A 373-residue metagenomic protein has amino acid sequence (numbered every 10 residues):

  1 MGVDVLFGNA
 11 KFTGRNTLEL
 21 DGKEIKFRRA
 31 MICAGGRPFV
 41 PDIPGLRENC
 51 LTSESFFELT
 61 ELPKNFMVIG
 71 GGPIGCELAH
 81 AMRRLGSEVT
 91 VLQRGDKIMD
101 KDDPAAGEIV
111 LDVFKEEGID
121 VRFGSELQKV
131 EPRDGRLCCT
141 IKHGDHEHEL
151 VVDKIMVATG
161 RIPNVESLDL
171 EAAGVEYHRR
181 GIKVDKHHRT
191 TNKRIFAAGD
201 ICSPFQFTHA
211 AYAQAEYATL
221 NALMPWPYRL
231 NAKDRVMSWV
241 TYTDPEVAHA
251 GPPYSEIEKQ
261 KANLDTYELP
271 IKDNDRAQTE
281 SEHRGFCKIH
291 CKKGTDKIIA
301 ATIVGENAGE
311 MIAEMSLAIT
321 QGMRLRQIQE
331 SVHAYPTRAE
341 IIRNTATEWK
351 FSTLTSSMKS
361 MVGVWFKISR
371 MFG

Functional and structural regions predicted by a protein language model:
M1-R29, V121, Q128-C139: Feature captures the FAD/FMN-dependent oxidoreductase FAD-binding
F7, D185-K186, K292-K293: Short, acidic, Ser/Thr-enriched surface-loop or helix-capping motifs
F7-N9, G14, A34, T52-E54 (+4 more regions): Short loop/edge segments at beta-strand edges and connector loops that shape dinucleotide/nucleotide cofactor-binding
A10, E24-G35, V68-I69, V89 (+4 more regions): Short hydrophobic core segments
A34-R94, E117, E171-T191: Glycine-rich dinucleotide-binding loop and its adjacent helix/turn
E48-P63, E149-Y228, Q329: FAD-site-proximal beta/loop scaffold in flavoenzymes
F57-E58, P63-M67, P73-H148, P204-Y212 (+1 more regions): Rossmann-like dinucleotide-binding cores of NAD(P)H-dependent redox enzymes
T243-P253, E258-G373: Flexible, glycine-rich terminal cap/loop adjacent to redox cofactors in electron-transfer oxidoreductases
